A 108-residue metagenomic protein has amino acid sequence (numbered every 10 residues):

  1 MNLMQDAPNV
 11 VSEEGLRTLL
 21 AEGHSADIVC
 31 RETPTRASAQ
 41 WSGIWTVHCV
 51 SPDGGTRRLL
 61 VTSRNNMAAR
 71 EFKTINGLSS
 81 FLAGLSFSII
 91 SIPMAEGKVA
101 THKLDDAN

Functional and structural regions predicted by a protein language model:
M1-N2, R17-A21, V61-N66, D106: N-terminal start-of-chain detector that recognizes signal peptides and the immediate post-cleavage beginning
M1-N2, V10, L60, F72-T74: Generic, low-specificity signal for short hydrophobic/alpha-helical stretches with a mild N-terminal bias, encompassing
M1-V11, T33, L85, H102-N108: Intrinsically disordered, low-complexity regions
Q5-T46, D53-G55: Short N-terminal "domain-start" leader segments that mark the transition from disordered tails or signal peptides into
T35-M67, F87-S88, I92-G97: Short aromatic-glycine-(Arg/Gly/Cys) micro-motifs in beta-strand/loop hairpins
N66-A107: Short, compact, well-ordered microdomains
